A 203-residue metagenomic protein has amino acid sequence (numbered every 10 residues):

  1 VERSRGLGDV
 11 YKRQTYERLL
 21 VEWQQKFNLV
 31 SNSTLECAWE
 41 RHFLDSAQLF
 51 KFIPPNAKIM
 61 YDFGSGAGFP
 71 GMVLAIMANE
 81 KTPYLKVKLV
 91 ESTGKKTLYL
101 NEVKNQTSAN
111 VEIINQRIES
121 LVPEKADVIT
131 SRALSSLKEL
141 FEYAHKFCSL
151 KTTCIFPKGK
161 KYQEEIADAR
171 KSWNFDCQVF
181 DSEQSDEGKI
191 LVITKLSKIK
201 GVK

Functional and structural regions predicted by a protein language model:
V1-Y11: Single conserved hydrophobic/aromatic residue that forms the stacking wall/gate of nucleotide- or nucleobase-binding
K12-P55, Y61, K95-T107: Class I SAM-dependent transferase core
L49-N56, N79, S120-P123: Glycine-rich helix-loop-beta junction characteristic of Rossmann-like nucleotide cofactor-binding loops
I59, V128, T152-T153: Short glycine-centered segments of the SAM/dcSAM-binding site in methyltransferase folds
A67-K81: Conserved SAM-binding loop of SAM-dependent methyltransferases across substrates and taxa, primarily the Class I
M77, L85-S149: Conserved nucleotide-cofactor-binding alpha/beta core module
K151-K161: Conserved beta-strand signature within the Rossmann-like core of class I S-adenosyl-L-methionine
K161-K203: Active-site capping/gating segments
